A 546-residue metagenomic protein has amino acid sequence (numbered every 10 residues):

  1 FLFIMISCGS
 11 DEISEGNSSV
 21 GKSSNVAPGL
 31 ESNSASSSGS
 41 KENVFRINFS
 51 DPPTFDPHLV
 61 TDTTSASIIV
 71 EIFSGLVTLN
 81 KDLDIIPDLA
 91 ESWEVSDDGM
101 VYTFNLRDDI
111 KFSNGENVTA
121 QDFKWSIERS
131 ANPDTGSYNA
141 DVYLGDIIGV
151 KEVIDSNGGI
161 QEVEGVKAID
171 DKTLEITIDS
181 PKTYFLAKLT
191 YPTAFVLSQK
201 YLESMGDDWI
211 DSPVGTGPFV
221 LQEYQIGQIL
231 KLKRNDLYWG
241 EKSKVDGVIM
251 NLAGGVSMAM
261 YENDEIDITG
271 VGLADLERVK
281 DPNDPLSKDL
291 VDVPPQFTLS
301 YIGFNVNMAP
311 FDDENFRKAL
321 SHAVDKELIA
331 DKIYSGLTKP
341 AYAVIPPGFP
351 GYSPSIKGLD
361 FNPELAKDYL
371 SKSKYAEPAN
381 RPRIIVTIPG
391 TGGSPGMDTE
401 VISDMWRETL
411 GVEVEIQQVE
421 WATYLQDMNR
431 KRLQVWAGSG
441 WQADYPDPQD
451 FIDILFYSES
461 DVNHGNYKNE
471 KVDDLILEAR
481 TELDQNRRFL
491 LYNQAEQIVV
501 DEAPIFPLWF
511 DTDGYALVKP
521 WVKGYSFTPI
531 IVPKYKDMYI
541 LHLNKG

Functional and structural regions predicted by a protein language model:
G29, F311, K339-Y375, G390-M397: Structural transition elements
N48-D97, E128, V214: N-terminal lobe/hinge region of extracytoplasmic solute-binding protein
F49-S67, L89, E116, Y138 (+3 more regions): A structural "hinge/loop" feature
N80, K233-Y238, P294-A319, A323 (+2 more regions): A bilobed periplasmic-binding-protein/Venus flytrap-type ligand-binding module shared by bacterial periplasmic
E91-V142, E175, P310: Aromatic- and charge-enriched surface segment that lines or borders ligand/interaction sites
I148, E152, N157, Q161-K167 (+5 more regions): Gly/Pro-rich hinge or "lid" segments in bacterial periplasmic/extracellular proteins
D207, N235-V279: Ligand-site clamp/hinge motif
S321-Y352, S394-D404, L425-G546: Detector for C-terminal structural segments
